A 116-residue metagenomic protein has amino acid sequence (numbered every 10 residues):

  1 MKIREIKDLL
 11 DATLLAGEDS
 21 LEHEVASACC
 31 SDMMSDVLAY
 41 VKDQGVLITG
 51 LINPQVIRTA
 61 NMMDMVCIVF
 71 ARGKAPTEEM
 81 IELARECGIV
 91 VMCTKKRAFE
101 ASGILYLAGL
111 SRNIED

Functional and structural regions predicted by a protein language model:
M1-K2: Absolute protein N-terminus
A12-G17, R112-N113: Short secondary-structure junctions
E22-H23, S27, S31-V46, L51-D116: Feature captures the catalytic cores and cofactor-binding loops of soluble hydro-lyases/lyases that act on carboxylate
